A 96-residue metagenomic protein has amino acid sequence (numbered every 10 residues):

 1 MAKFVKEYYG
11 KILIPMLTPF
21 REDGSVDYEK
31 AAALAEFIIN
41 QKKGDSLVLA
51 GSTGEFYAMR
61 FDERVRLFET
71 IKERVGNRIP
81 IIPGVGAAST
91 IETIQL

Functional and structural regions predicted by a protein language model:
A2-I14, T18-L96: Active-site beta->alpha loop and helix N-cap motifs at the rims of alpha/beta catalytic domains
